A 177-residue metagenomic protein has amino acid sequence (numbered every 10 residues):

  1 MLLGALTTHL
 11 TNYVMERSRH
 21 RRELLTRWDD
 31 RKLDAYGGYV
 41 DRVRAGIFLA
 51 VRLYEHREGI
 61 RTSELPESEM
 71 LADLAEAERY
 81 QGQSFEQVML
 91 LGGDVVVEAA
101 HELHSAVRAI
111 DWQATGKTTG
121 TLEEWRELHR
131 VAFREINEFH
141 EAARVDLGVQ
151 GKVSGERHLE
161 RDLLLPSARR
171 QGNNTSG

Functional and structural regions predicted by a protein language model:
M1-N12: Hydrophobic alpha-helical membrane segments, chiefly transmembrane helices and signal peptide h-regions, characterized
L10-G177: Conserved non-transmembrane functional hotspots
